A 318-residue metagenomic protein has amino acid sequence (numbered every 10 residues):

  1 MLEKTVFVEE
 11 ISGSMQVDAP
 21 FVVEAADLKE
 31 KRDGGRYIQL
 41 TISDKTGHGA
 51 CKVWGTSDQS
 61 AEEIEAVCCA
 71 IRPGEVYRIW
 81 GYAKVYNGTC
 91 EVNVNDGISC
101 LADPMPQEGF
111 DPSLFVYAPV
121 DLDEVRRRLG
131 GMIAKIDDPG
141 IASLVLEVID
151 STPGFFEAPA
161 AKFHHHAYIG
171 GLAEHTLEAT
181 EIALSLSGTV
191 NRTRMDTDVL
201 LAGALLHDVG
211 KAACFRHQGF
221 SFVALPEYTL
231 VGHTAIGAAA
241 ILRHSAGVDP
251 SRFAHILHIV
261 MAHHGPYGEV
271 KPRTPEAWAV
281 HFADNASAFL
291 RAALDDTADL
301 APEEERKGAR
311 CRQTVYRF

Functional and structural regions predicted by a protein language model:
M1-D18: OB-fold nucleic-acid-binding modules
F21, G74, A179, V260 (+1 more regions): Divalent metal-coordination and catalytic microenvironments
A26-Q39, G49-V53, S57-D111: OB-fold single-stranded nucleic acid-binding module
I42-T46: Acidic/polar residues in short coil/turn loops that connect beta-strands within repeat-based beta-sheet scaffolds
M105-Y228, P266: Acidic/His-rich, divalent-metal-binding segments that scaffold phosphate/diphosphate chemistry
Y168, E174-H175, S185-D299: Divalent metal-dependent catalytic cores for phosphoryl transfer on phosphate-bearing substrates
A298-K307: A short alpha/beta connector and helix-capping loop motif
R306-C311, Y316-F318: N-terminal intrinsically disordered, cationic/polar leader segments that include organellar targeting peptides
